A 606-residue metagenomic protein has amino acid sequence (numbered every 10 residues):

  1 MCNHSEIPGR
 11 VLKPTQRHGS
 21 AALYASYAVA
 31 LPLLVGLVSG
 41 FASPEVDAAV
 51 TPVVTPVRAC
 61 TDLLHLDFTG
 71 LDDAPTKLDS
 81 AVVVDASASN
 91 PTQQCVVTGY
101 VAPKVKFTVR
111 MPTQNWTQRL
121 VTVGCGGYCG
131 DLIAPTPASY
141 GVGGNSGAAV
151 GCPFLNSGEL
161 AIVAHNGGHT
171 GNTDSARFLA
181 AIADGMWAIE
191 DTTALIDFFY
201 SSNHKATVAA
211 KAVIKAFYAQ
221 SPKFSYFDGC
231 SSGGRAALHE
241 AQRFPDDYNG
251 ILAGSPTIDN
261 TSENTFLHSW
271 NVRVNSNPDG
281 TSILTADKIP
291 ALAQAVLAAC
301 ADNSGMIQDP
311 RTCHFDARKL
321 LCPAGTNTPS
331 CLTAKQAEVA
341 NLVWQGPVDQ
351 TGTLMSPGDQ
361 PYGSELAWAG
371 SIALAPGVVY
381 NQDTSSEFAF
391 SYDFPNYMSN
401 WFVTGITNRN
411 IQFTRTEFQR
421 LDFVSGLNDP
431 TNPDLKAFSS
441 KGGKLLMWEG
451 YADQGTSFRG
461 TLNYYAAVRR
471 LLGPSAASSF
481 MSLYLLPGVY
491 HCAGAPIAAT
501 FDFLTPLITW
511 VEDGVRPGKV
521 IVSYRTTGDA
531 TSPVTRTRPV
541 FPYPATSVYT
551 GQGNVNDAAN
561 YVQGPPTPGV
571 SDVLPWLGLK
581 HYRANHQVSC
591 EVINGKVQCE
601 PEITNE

Functional and structural regions predicted by a protein language model:
A25-S39: Bacterial N-terminal signal peptides
E45-V123, D131-Y140, A148-V150, G305-I307 (+4 more regions): Catalytic-loop region of hydrolases
V96-I189, S201-H204, S231, V274-N275 (+4 more regions): N-terminal cap/lid subdomain of alpha/beta-hydrolase-fold enzymes
A194-F217: Alpha/beta-hydrolase active-site loop
Q220-S231: Alpha/beta-hydrolase fold nucleophile elbow
C230-H239: Glycine-rich nucleophile elbow surrounding the catalytic serine of serine-hydrolase chemistry
H239-A241, D246-V348, L485, T505: A catalytic-pocket lid/entrance helix-loop region that shapes and gates access to the active site across common
M447-E449: Short beta-strand/loop motif that positions the catalytic acidic residue of the alpha/beta-hydrolase fold
